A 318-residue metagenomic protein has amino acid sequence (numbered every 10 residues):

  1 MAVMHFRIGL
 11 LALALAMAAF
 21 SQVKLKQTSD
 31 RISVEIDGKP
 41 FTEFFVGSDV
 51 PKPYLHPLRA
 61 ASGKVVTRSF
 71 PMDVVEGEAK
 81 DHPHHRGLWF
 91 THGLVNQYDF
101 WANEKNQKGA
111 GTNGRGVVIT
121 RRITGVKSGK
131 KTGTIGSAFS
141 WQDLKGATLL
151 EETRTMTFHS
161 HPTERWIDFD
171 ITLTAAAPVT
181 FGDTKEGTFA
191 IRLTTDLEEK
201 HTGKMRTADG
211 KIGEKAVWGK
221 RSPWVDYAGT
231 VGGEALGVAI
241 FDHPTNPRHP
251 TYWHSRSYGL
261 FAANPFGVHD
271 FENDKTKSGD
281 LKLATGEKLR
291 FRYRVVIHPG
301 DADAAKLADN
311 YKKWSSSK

Functional and structural regions predicted by a protein language model:
M1-H5: N-terminal secretory signal peptides that target proteins for export/translocation
R7-A18: Bacterial N-terminal signal peptides
Q22-P83, H161, T184, P244 (+2 more regions): Beta-strand-rich N-terminal accessory domains
G47-V50, Y54-R59, S160-T207: Acidic (Asp/Glu-rich), glycine- and aromatic
D49-K105, G203-W224: Extracellular/lumen-exposed scaffold segments
K80-T163: Extended, loop-rich substrate-binding clefts of extracytoplasmic carbohydrate-active enzymes
P178-F181, K185-Y252: Active-site/ligand-binding surface loops and adjacent short beta/alpha elements that line catalytic pockets across
F241-K318: Beta-strand-rich recognition/accessory modules
